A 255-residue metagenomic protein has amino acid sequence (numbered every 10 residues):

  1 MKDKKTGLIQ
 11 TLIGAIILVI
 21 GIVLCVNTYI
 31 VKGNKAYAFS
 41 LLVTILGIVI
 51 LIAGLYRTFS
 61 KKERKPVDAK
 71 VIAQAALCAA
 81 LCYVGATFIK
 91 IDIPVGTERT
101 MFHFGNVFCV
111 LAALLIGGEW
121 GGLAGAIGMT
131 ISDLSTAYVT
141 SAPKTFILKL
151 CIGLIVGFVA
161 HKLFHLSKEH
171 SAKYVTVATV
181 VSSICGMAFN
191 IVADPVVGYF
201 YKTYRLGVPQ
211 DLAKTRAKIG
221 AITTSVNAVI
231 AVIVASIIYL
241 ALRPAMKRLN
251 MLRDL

Functional and structural regions predicted by a protein language model:
M1-L255: Loop-helix junctions at membrane interfaces
